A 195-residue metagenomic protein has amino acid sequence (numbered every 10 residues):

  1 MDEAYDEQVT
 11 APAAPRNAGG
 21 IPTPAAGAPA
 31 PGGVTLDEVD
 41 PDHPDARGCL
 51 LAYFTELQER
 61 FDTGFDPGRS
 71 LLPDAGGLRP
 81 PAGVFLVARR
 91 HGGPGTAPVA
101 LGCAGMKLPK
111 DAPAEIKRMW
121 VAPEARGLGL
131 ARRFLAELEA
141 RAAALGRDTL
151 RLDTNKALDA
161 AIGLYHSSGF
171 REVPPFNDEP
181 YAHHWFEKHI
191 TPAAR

Functional and structural regions predicted by a protein language model:
M1-Y5, P12-P15, P41, C49 (+3 more regions): C-terminal "cap" of GNAT-fold acetyltransferases
E7, I21-T23, P31-K117, A122 (+4 more regions): Acetyl-CoA-dependent GNAT
A11, A112-P113, G146: Coiled-coil-like amphipathic alpha-helices with heptad-repeat character
A13-P29: Compositionally biased, low-complexity flexible segments
P44, L128, D159: Loop/helix-junction capping segments adjacent to catalytic residues or to phosphate/diphosphate-binding pockets
K110, A125, K156: Flexible, active-site-proximal loop/turn residues at the rims of small-molecule/cofactor binding pockets and catalytic
V121, G127-A144, G163-S167: Conserved acetyl-CoA-binding loop-helix of GNAT-fold acetyltransferases
